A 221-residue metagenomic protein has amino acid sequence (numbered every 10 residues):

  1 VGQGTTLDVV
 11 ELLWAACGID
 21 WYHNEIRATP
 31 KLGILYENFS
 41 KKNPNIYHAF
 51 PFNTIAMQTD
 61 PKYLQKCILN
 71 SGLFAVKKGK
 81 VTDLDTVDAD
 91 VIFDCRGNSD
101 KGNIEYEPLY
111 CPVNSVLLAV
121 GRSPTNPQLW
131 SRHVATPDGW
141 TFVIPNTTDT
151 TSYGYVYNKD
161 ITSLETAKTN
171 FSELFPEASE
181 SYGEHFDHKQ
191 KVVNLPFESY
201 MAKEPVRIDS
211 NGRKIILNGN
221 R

Functional and structural regions predicted by a protein language model:
V1, H48-T54, D149-G154: Glycine-/proline-rich flexible loop or hinge segments
V1, V9, L13, C17 (+3 more regions): General structural concept
V1-N45: N-terminal FAD cofactor-binding segment of flavoenzymes
I19-N24, A75-K78, E180-S181: Short secondary-structure capping/junction motifs at helix and strand boundaries
I26-Y36, K80-T82, D187-P196: Short, glycine/charge-rich beta-strand/loop segments that flank catalytic centers and engage negatively charged groups
Y36-G72: Mobile amphipathic helical/loop "lid" adjacent to a hydrophobic cofactor/ligand pocket
Q58, T147-D149, V156-R221: FAD/FMN-dependent oxidoreductases across multiple families
K62, K66-P176: Predominantly flavin-linked oxidoreductase catalytic cores and closely associated redox partners
